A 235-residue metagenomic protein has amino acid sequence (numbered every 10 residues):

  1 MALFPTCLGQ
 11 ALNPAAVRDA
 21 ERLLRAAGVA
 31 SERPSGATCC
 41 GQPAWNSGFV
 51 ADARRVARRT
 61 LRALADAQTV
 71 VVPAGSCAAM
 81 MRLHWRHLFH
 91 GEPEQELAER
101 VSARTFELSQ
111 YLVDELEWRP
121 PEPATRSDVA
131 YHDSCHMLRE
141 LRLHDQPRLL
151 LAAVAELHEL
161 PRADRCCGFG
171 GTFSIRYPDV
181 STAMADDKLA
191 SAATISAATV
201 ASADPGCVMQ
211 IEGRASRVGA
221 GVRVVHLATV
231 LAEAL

Functional and structural regions predicted by a protein language model:
M1-L235: Iron-sulfur cluster-binding electron-transfer modules in prokaryotic oxidoreductases
